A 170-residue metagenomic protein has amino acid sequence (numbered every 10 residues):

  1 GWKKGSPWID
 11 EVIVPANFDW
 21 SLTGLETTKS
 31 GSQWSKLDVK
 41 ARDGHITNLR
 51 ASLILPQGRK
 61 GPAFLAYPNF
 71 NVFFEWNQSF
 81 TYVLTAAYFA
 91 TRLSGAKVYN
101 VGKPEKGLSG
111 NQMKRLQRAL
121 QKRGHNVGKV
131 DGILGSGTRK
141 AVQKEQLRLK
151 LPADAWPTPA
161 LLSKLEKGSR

Functional and structural regions predicted by a protein language model:
G1-R118, K122-H125, R170: Extracytoplasmic and endomembrane cell-envelope/extracellular-matrix remodeling and assembly machinery
K106-M113, Q121-L165: Short acidic, glycine/serine/threonine-rich helix-capping segments at coil-helix boundaries
